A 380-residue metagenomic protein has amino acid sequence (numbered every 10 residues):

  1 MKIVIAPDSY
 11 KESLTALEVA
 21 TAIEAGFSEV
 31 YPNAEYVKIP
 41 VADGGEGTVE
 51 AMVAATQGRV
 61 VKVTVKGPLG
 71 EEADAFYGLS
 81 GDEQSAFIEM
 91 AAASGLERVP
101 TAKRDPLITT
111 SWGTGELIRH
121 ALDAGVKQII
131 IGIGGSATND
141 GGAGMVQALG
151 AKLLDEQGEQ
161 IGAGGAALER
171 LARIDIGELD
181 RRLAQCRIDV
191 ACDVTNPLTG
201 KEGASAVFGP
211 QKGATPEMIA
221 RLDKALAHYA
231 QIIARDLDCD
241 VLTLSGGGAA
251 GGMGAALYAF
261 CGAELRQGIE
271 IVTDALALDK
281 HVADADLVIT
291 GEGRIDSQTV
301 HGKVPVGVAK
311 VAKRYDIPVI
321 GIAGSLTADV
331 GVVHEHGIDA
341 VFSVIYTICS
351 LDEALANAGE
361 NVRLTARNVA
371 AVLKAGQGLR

Functional and structural regions predicted by a protein language model:
M1-I133, A137-R380: N-terminal loops that bind phosphate or other acidic moieties and the adjacent beta-alpha structural core
